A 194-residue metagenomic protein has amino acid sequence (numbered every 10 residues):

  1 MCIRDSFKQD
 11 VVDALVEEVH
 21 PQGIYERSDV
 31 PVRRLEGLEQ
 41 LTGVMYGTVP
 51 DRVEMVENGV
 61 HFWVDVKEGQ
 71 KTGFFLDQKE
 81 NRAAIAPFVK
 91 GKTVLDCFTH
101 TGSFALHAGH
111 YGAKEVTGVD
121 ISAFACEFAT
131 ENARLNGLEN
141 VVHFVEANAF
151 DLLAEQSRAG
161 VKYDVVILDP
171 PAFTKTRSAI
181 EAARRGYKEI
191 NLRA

Functional and structural regions predicted by a protein language model:
M1-S6: Conserved small/polar residues in nucleotide/adenosyl-binding loops
F7-F74: Non-catalytic substrate-recognition/targeting regions of SAM-dependent transferases
G47-A194: Rossmann-like S-adenosyl-L-methionine
